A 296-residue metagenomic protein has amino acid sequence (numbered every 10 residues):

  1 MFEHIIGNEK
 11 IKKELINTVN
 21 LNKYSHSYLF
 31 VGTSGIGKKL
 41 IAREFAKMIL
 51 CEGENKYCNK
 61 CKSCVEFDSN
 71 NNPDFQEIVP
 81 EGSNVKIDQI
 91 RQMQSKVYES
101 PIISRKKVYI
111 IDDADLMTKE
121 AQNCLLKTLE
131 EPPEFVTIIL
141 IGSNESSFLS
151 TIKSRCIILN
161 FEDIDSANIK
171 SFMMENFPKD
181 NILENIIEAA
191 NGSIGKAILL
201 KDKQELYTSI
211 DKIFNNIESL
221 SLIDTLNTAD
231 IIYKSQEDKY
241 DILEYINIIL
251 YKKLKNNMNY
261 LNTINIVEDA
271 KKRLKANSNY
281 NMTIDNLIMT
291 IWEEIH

Functional and structural regions predicted by a protein language model:
M1-K47, S63-E66, E134-T137, N144-N247 (+1 more regions): Charged, glycine-rich active-site and insertion segments that engage polyanionic ligands
F2-E120: Clamp-loader machinery-focused feature within the broader ASCE/P-loop NTPase space
N71-E77, L222, L250-K252: Short, basic/glycine-rich phosphate-binding loops at helix/coil junctions that contact nucleotide phosphates
Q92-S95, K127, S154, D269: Generic recognition of well-ordered alpha-helical segments within structured catalytic/regulatory domains
Y98, N123-L140: Conserved catalytic/switch belt of AAA+ P-loop NTPases
D112-T118, L126, E130, S146: Catalytic acidic motif of RecA-like/P-loop NTPases
